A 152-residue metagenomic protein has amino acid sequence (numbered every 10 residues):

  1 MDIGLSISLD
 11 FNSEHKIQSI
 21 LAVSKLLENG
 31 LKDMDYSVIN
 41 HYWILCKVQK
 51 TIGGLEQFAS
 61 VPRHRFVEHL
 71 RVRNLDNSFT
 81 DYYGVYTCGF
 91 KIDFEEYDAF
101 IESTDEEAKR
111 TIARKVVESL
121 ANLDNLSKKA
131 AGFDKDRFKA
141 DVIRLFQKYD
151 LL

Functional and structural regions predicted by a protein language model:
M1-K135, F146: Eukaryotic low-complexity, non-globular regulatory regions
F138: Charged phosphate-binding loop/patch that engages nucleotide di/tri-phosphates or the phosphate backbone of nucleic
